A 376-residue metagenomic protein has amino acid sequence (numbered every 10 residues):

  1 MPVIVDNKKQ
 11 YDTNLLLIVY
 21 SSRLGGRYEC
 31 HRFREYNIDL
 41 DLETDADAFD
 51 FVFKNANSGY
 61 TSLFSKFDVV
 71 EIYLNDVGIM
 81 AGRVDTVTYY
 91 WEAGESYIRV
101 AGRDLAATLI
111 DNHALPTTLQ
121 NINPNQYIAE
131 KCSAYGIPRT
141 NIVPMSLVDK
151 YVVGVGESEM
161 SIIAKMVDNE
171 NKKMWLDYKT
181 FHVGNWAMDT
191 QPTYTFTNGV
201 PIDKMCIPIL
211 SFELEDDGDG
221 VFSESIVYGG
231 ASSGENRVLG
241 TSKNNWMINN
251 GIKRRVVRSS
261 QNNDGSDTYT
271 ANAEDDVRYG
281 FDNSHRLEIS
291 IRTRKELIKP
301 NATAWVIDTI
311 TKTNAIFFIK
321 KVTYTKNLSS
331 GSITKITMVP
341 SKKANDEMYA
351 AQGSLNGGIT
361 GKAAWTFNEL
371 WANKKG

Functional and structural regions predicted by a protein language model:
M1-A114, N169-N171, L176, I202-S211: Assembly/oligomerization scaffold segments
P2-N14, N75, A164, L176-Y178 (+3 more regions): Acidic, small/polar-enriched beta strand-loop surface segments
R32, N37, L42, W91-A93 (+8 more regions): Solvent-exposed, flexible loop/coil residues
A48-V52, V69-E71, R99-A101, I226 (+3 more regions): Beta-strand secondary-structure signal
G94-D217, K375-G376: Charged- and aromatic-enriched interaction segments used to assemble and dock large macromolecular complexes
E95-H113, S329-A350: Short solvent-exposed strand/turn elements
